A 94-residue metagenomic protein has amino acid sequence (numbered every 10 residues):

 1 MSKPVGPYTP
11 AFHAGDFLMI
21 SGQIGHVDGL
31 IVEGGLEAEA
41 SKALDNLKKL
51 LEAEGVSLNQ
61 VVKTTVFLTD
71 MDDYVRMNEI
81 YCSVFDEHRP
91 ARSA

Functional and structural regions predicted by a protein language model:
M1-A94: Short, polar/acidic, helix-capping and beta-turn segments at strand->helix junctions that line the mouths
